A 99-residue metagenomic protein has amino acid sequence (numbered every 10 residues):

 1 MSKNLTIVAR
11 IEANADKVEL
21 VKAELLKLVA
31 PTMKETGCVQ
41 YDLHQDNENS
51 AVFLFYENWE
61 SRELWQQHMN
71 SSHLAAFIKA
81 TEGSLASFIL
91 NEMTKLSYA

Functional and structural regions predicted by a protein language model:
S2-L5, L43-E48, I78-A99: Glycine-rich beta-strand-turn "strand-cap" elements at beta-sheet edges
T6-I11: Active-site-flanking beta-strand signature of metal-NTP-handling nucleotidyl enzymes and homologous cyclase-like
E12, E48, E60: Short, glycine/serine-rich, charged loops/turns that create anion-binding and catalytic segments at active sites
A13-V18: Short, surface-exposed ligand-recognition loops at beta-strand->loop->(often short) alpha-helix junctions that present
L20-E24: Short amphipathic alpha-helical coupling segments at ligand-binding clamshell hinges and other catalytic/signaling
K27, M33-V39, N58-N91: An amphipathic, aromatic/His-enriched active-site/gating alpha helix that lines ligand/cofactor pockets
A30-V52: Short, glycine- and small/hydrophobic-rich beta-strand elements in well-ordered beta-sheets
